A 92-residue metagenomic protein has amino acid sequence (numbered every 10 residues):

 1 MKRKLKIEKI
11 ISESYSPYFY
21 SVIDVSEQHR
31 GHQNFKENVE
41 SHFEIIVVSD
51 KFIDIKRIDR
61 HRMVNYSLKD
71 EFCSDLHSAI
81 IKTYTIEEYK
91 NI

Functional and structural regions predicted by a protein language model:
M1-I58, Y66, D70-I92: Contiguous, often N-terminal, cationic amphipathic patches that form binding interfaces
